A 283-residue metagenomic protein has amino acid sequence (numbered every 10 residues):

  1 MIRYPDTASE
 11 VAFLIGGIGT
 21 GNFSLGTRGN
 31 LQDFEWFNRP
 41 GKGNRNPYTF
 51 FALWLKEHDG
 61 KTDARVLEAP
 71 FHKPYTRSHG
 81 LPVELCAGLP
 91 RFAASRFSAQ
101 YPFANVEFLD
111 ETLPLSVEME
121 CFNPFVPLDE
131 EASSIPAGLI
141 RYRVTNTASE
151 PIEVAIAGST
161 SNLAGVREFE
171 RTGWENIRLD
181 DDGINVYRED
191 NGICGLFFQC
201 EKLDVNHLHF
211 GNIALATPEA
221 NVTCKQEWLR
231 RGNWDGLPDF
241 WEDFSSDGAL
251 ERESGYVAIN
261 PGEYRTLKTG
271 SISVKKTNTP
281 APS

Functional and structural regions predicted by a protein language model:
M1-A12, A249-L267: Short acidic, Pro/Gly- and aromatic-enriched capping/linker segments at domain boundaries
M1-P74: Beta-strand-rich N-terminal accessory domains
S9, T49, Q100-P102, P136-I140 (+4 more regions): Residues that flank catalytic or metal-binding motifs in active/ligand-binding sites
I18, L25-R28, W36-R39, H58 (+7 more regions): An acidic- and aromatic-residue-enriched active-site/binding cleft used to recognize and process polar
F23-T27, D33-F37, R65-E68, S78 (+3 more regions): Short, solvent-exposed loop/turn and secondary-structure capping segments
K73-A137, L229-E263: Extended, loop-rich substrate-binding clefts of extracytoplasmic carbohydrate-active enzymes
M119, P124-D243: Polysaccharide-binding surfaces and accessory modules of carbohydrate-active proteins
I152-V154, G262-S283: Short Pro-Gly-centered flexible turn/kink motifs
